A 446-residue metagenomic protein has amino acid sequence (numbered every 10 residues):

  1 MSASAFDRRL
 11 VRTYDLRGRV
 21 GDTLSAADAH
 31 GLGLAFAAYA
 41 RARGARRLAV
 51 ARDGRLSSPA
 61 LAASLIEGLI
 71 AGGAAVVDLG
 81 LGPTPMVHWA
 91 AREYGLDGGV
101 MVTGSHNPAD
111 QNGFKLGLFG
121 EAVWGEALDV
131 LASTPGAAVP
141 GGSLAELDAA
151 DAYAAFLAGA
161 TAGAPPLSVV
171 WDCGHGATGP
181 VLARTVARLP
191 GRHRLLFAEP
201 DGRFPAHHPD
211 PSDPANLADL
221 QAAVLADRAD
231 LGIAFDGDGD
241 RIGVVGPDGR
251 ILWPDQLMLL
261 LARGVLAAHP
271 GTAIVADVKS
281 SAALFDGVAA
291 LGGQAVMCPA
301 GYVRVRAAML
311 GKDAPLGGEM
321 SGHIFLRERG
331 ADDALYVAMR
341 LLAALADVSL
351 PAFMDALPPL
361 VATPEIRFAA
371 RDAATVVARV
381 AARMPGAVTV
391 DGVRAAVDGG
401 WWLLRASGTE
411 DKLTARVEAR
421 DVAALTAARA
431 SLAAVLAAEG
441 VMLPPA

Functional and structural regions predicted by a protein language model:
M1-E67, A71-G72, E146-L167: An N-terminal, well-structured beta->alpha segment
S2, D110-D227: Gly/Ser/Thr-enriched, mixed-charge loops and adjacent short helices that form phosphate/oxyanion-binding elements
A45-D53, V77, S168-V170, T272-V278 (+1 more regions): Short glycine-rich phosphate-binding loop at a beta-alpha junction
R47-Q111, R184-V245: N-terminal small/polar loop signature for handling phosphorylated ligands or for N-terminal nucleophile
M86, D129-A155, G159, P247-M320 (+1 more regions): Proline/glycine-rich low-complexity loops and linkers
D97-Q111, V224-G246, I251, A295-M297 (+1 more regions): Glycine-rich phosphate-binding loop
H269-A446: Phosphate-binding and adjacent anionic-ligand microenvironments
